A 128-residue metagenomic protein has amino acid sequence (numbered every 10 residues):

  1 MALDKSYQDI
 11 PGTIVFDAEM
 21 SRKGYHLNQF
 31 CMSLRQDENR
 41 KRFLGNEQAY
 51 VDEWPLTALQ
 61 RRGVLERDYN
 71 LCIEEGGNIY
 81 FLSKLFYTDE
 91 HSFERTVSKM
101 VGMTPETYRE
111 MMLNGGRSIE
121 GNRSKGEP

Functional and structural regions predicted by a protein language model:
M1-P128: Charged, low-complexity intrinsically disordered segments
